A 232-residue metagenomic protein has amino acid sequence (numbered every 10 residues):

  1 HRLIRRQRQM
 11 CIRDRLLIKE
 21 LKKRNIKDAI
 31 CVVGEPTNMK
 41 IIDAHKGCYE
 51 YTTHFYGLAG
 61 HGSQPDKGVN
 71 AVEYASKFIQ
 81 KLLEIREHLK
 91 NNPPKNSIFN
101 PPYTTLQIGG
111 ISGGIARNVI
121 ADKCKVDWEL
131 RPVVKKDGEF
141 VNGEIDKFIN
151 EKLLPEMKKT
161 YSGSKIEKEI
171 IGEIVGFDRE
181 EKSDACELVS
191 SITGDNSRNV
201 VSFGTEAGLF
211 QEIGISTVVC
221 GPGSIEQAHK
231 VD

Functional and structural regions predicted by a protein language model:
H1-I12: Single conserved hydrophobic/aromatic residue that forms the stacking wall/gate of nucleotide- or nucleobase-binding
R5, K46-C48, A121-K123: Short, solvent-exposed loop/turn segments at the edges of secondary structure
D14-I18, H45-C48, V69, G143: Short, glycine/charged-enriched secondary-structure capping and boundary segments
I18-T37: A glycine-rich helix N-cap at a beta->alpha junction
R24-A29, Y49, G214-S216: Short coil/turn connectors at secondary-structure junctions
D28, D43-F55: Acidic-glycine-rich active-site phosphate/pyrophosphate-binding loop
T37-G47, S63-V69: Active-site-adjacent substrate-recognition loops and nearby beta-strands within hydrolase catalytic domains
T52-D232: Metal-dependent amide/peptide-bond hydrolase catalytic core, centered on the "pita-bread" metallohydrolase fold
